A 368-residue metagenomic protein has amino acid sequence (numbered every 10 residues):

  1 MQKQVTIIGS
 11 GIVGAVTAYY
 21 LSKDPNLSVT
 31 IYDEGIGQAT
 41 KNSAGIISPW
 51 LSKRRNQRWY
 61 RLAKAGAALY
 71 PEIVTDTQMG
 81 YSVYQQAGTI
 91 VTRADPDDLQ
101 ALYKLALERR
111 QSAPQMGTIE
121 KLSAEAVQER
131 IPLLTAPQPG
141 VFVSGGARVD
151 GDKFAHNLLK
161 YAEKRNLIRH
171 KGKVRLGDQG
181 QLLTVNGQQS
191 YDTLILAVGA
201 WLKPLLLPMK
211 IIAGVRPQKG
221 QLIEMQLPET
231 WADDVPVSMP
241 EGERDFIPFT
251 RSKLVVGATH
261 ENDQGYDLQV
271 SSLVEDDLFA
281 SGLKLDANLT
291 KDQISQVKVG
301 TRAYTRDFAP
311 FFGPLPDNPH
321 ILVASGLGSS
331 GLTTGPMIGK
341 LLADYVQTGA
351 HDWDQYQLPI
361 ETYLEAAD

Functional and structural regions predicted by a protein language model:
M1-G11: Beta1/beta-strand and adjacent pyrophosphate-binding region of the FAD-binding site in flavoprotein oxidoreductases
T6, A15-K23, G45-I46, Y81-Y84 (+1 more regions): Active-site substrate-recognition segment that forms the wall of the catalytic cavity or substrate channel
S22-N42: Glycine-rich FAD pyrophosphate-binding loop
I46-A126, R130: Dinucleotide-binding Rossmann-like beta1-alpha1 core, especially the glycine-rich loop that anchors the ADP
G80-R93, E108, G117-Y161, T259-D263 (+2 more regions): Helix-loop-beta segment of a Rossmann-like dinucleotide-binding subdomain
A147, I168-L182: A conserved short coil-to-beta-strand element within the FAD-binding core of flavoproteins
V185-T193: Core beta-strand elements of the Rossmann-like FAD/NAD(P) dinucleotide-binding domain in flavoenzyme oxidoreductases
D292-D368: C-terminal catalytic lobe of FAD-dependent flavoproteins
